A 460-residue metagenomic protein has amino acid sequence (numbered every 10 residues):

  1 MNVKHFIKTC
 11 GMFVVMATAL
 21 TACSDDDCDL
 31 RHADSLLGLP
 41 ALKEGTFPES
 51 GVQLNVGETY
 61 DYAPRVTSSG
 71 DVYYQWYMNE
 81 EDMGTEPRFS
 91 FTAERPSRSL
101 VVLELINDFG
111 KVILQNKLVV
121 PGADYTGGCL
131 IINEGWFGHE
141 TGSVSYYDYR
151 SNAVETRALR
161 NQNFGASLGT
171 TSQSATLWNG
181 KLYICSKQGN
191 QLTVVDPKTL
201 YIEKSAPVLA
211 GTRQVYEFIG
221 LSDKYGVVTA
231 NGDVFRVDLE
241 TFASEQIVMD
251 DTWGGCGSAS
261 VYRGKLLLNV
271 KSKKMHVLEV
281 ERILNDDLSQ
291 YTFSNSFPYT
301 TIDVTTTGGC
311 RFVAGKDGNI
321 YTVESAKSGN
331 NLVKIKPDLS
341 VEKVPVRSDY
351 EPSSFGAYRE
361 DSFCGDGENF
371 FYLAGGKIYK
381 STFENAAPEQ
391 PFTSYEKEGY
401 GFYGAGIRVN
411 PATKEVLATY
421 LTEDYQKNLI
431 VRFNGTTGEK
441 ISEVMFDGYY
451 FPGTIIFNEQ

Functional and structural regions predicted by a protein language model:
N2-G51, F109-C129: Bacterial Sec-dependent N-terminal signal peptides
Q53-V66: A short beta-strand segment in extracellular, disulfide-stabilized domains
Y74-A93: Surface-exposed, flexible coil segments in extracellular/virion-facing regions
L105-N107: Conserved structural position at the C-terminal beta-strand of extracellular beta-sandwich adhesion modules
C129-E140, I184-Q188, V227-N231, L268-S272 (+4 more regions): Conserved beta-strand positions in repeat-built beta-propeller and related beta-rich domains
G138-S145, N190-V194, D233-R236, K273-E281 (+3 more regions): Structural motif
G165-S174, G211-D223, T252-G264, T301-K316 (+3 more regions): Repeated scaffold domains used in trafficking and secretory/extracellular systems, primarily beta-propellers
Y425-Q460: Blade-level signature of beta-propeller repeat domains, shared across WD40, Kelch, NHL, RCC1 and BNR/Asp-box propellers
